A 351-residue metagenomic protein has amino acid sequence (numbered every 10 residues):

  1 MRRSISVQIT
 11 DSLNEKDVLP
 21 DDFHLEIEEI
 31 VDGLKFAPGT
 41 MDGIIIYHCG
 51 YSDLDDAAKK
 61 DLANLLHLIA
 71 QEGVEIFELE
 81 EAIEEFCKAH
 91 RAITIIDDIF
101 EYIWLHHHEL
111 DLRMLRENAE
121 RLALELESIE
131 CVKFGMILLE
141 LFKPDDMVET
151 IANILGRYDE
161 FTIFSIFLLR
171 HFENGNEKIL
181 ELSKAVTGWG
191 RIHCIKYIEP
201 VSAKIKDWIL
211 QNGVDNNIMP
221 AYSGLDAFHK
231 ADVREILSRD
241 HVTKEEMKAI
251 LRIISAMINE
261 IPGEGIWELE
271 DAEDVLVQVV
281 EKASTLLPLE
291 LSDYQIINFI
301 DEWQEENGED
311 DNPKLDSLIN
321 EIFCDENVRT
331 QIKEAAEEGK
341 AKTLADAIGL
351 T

Functional and structural regions predicted by a protein language model:
R2-L79, R91-Y102, L112, F228-T351: Long internal repeat-built scaffold domains in very large eukaryotic proteins
A82-C87, I95-L105, E130-L141, I163-L168: Non-membrane alpha-helical segments in proteins
I93-D97, E125-F134, D145-D146, G156-F164 (+4 more regions): Generic helix N-cap/helix-start motif at coil->alpha-helix transitions
L105, I137-P144, I154-R157, F167-N174 (+7 more regions): Positions within ordered alpha-helical repeat solenoids
L110, D145-D146, T162, G175-N176 (+9 more regions): Alpha-solenoid repeat scaffolds
L110-E120, K143-V148, N327: Repeat-mediated protein-protein interaction surfaces in helical alpha-solenoids
N118-L126, T150-Y158, L168, K178-V186 (+4 more regions): Alpha-solenoid HEAT/Armadillo-like helical repeat scaffolds in large eukaryotic proteins
E181-E268: Long alpha-helical HEAT/HEAT-like repeat alpha-solenoid scaffolds in very large eukaryotic proteins, especially those
